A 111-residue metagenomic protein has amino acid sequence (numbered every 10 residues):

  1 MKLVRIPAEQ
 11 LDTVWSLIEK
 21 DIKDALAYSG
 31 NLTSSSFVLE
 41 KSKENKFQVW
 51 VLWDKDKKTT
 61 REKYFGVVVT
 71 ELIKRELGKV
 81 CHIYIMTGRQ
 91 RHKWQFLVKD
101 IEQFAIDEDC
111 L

Functional and structural regions predicted by a protein language model:
M1-L3, F65-V68, T87: Short acidic/polar alpha-helix capping motifs at helix-coil junctions
M1-T33: Short amphipathic alpha-helix that is part of the acyltransferase structural core
V38-K58: A short helix-loop-beta-strand connector motif used in the catalytic cores of GNAT acetyltransferases and, in some
N45-F47, K63-F65, E76-C81: Short connector loops at helix/strand junctions that flank enzyme active sites, especially segments positioning acidic
V51, T59-L72: Conserved beta-strand in the GNAT
K55, I73, M86: Acidic/polar N-terminal loop/beta-strand segments that form early-domain functional surfaces
K57-R61, H92-K93: Short, surface-exposed beta-strand/loop "edge" segments at domain boundaries and coil↔beta transitions
E76-L111: Acyl-donor binding region in acyl/amide transferases
